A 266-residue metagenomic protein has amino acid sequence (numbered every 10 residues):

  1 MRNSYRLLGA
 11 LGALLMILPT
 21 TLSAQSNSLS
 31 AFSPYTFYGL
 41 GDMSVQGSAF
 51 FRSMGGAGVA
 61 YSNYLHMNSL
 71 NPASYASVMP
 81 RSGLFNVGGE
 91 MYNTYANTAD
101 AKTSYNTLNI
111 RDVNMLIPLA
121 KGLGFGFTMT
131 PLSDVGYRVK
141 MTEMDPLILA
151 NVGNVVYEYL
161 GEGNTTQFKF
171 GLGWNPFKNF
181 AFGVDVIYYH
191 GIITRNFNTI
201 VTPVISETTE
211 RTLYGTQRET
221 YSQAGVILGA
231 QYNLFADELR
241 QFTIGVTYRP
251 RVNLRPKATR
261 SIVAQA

Functional and structural regions predicted by a protein language model:
M1-S28: Bacterial Sec-dependent N-terminal signal peptides
R2, Y75-S77, M115, T220 (+1 more regions): A general structural signal for short secondary-structure junctions and capping/turn motifs
L22-S133: N-terminal, post-signal peptide beta-strand-biased segments of exported outer-membrane/organellar beta-barrel and other
A24-S53, P118-A266: Outer-membrane beta-barrel porins/channels
